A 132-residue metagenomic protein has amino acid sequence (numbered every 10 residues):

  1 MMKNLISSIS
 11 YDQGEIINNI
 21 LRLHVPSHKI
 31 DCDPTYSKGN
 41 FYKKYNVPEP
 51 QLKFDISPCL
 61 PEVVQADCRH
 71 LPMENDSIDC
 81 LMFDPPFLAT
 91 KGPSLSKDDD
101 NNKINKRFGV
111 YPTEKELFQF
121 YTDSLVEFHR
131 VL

Functional and structural regions predicted by a protein language model:
M1-L132: Class I S-adenosyl-L-methionine-dependent methyltransferase catalytic core
